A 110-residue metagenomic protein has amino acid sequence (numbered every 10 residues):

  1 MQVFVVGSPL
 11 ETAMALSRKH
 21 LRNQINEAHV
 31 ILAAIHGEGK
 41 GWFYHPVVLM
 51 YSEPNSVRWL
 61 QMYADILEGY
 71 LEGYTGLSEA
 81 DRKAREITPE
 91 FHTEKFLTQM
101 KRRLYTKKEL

Functional and structural regions predicted by a protein language model:
M1-L110: Expand to "…catalyze enediolate/carbanion chemistry for C-C bond making/breaking, isomerization, decarboxylation
